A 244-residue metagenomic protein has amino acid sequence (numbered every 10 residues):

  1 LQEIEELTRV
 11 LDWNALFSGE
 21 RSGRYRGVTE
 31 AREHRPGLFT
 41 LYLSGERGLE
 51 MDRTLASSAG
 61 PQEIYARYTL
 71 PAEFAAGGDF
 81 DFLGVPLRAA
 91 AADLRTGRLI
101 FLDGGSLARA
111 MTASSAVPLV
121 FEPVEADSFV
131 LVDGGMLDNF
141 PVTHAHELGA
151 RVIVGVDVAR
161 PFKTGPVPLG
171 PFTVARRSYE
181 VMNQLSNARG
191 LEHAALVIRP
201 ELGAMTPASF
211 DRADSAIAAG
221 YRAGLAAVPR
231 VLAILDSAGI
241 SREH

Functional and structural regions predicted by a protein language model:
L1-H244: Patatin-like phospholipase
